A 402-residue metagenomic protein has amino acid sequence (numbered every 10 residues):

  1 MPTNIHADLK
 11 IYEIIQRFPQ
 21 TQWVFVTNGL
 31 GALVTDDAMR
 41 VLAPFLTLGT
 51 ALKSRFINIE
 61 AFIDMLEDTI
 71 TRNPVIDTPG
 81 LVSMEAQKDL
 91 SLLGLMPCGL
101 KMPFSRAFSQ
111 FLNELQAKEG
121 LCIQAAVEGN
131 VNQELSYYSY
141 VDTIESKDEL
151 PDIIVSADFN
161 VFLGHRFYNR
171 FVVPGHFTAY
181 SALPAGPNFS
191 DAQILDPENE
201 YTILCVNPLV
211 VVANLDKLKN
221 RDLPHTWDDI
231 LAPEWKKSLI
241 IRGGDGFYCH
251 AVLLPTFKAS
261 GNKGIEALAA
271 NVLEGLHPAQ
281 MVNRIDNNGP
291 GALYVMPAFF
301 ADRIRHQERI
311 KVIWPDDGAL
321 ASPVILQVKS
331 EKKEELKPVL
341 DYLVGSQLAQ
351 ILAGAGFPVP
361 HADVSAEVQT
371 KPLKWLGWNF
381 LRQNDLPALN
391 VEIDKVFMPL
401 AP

Functional and structural regions predicted by a protein language model:
M1-L66: Compact, charge-rich alpha-helical regulatory domains located at protein termini
P74-G164: Early extracytoplasmic/lumenal segment of secretory-pathway proteins
G80-S109, A157-D286: Extracytoplasmic ligand-binding site segments that recognize negatively charged/polar headgroups
E85-Q87, E334, Y342-P402: Extracellular/periplasmic juxtamembrane helices and adjacent flexible linkers that interface with membrane partners
K147-S156, K237, N287-M296: Alpha-to-beta junction loops
V161-L163, G291-I310: A ligand-binding cleft/hinge motif common to bilobed small-molecule-binding domains
Q193, E266-G275, Q307-S330: Periplasmic-binding protein-like
V210-K217, A321-E334, I351-A355, H361: A bilobed periplasmic-binding-protein/Venus flytrap-type ligand-binding module shared by bacterial periplasmic
